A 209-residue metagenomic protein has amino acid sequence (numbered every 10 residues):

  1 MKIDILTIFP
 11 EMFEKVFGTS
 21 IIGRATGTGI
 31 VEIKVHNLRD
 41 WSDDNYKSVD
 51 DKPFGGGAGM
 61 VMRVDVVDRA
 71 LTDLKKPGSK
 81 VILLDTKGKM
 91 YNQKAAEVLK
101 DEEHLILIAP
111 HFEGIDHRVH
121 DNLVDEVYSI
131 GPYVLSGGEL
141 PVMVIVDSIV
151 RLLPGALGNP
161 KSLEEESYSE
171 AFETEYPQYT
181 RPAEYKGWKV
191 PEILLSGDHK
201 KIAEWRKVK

Functional and structural regions predicted by a protein language model:
M1-L74, L195, K200-K209: N-terminal nucleotide/polyanion-binding subdomain common to many enzyme families
D4-L6, K34-H36, I82, L105-I106 (+1 more regions): Hydrophobic/aromatic beta-strand patches that form the interior of the parallel beta-sheet core in alpha/beta enzyme
S20-R24, E97-D101, N122-L123: Short, solvent-exposed amphipathic alpha-helical segments in soluble enzyme and RNA/protein-processing domains
R39-D44, K89, V134-G137: A short acidic, often aromatic-flanked loop/helix-cap motif at beta-alpha or helix-coil junctions that lines enzyme
V49, F54, Y91, L99 (+3 more regions): Short clusters of hydrophobic/aromatic residues that line enzyme substrate/ligand-binding pockets
V61-H111, H117: S-adenosyl-L-methionine/SAH cofactor-binding core of RNA-modifying enzymes
I115, V119-N159, Y168: Structured adenosyl-cofactor binding patch, chiefly the S-adenosyl-L-methionine
L140, L152-E192: Internal, active-site/partner-interface "lid" segment
